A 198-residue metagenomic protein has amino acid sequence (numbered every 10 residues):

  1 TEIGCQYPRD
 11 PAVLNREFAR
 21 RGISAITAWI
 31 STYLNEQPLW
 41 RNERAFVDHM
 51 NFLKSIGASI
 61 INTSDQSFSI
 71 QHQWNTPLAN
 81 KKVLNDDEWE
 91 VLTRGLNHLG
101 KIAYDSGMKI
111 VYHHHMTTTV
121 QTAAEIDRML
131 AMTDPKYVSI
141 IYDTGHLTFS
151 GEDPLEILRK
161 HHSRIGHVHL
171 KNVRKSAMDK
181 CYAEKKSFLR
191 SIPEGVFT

Functional and structural regions predicted by a protein language model:
T1, T93-T198: Acidic/histidine-rich catalytic cores of soluble enzymes
T1-R9, S55-I61: Catalytic domains of carbohydrate-active enzymes, especially glycoside hydrolases
C5-R9, S31-L34, D65-S69, M116-T118 (+2 more regions): Active-site-proximal loop/turn and secondary-structure-junction residues that shape catalytic pockets, frequently
Y7-E17, G95: Active-site-adjacent beta->alpha loops and helix N-cap segments on the catalytic face of soluble alpha/beta enzymes
P11-L14, R41-F52, F149-R159: Short, acidic/polar
R21-Y33: Short, structured active-site "lid" loops
L39-I140: Active-site acidic/histidine proton-transfer and metal-coordination neighborhood in alpha/beta enzyme cores
